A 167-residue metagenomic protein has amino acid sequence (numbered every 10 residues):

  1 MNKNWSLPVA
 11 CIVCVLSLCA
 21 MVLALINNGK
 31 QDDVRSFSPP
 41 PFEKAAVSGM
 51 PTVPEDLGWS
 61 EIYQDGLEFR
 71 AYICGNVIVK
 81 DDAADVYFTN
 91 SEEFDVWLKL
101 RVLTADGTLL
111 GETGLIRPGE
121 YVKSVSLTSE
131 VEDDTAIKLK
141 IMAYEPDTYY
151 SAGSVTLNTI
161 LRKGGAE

Functional and structural regions predicted by a protein language model:
M1-V15: N-terminal Sec-pathway targeting helices
F37-I78: Transition segment at domain starts
D82-V86: Structural beta-strand segments of beta-rich domains
F88-E92: Asparagine-centered strand-capping/turn motif at beta-strand->loop junctions
L109-P118: Solvent-exposed serine/threonine-rich low-complexity stretches and specific carbohydrate-binding patches
L127-D134: Surface-exposed, short loops/turns at beta-strand junctions within beta-sandwich domains
K140-S154: Short, exposed beta-strand-loop hairpins at the edges of beta-sheets in extracellular/periplasmic proteins
S151-E167: Short beta-strand elements
